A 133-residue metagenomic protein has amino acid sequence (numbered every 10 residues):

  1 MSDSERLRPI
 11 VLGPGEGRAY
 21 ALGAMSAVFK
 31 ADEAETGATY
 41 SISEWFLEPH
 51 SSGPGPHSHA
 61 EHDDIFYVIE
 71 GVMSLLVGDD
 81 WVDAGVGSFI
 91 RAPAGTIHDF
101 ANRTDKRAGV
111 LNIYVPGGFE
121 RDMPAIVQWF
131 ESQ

Functional and structural regions predicted by a protein language model:
M1-E16: Basic/polar N-terminal segments that are highly enriched at the extreme N-terminus, encompassing both cleavable
G13, V72, D79-I97: Short acidic-glycine-tyrosine-enriched beta hairpin
E16-P56, H62-D63: A short glycine-rich, His/Asp/Glu-containing loop-to-beta-strand
S26, I65, V72-S74, W81 (+2 more regions): Structural motif
A38, A94-E120: Ligand-binding loop in jelly-roll beta-barrel domains
E44-P49, S58-V77, I113-Y114: Short, conserved beta-strand element in jelly-roll/cupin
P56, V77, H98-F100: Soluble, non-transmembrane catalytic domains of enzymes that act on hydrophobic metabolites at membranes
P124-Q133: Acidic/histidine-enriched, glycine/proline-rich intrinsically disordered or flexible terminal extensions
